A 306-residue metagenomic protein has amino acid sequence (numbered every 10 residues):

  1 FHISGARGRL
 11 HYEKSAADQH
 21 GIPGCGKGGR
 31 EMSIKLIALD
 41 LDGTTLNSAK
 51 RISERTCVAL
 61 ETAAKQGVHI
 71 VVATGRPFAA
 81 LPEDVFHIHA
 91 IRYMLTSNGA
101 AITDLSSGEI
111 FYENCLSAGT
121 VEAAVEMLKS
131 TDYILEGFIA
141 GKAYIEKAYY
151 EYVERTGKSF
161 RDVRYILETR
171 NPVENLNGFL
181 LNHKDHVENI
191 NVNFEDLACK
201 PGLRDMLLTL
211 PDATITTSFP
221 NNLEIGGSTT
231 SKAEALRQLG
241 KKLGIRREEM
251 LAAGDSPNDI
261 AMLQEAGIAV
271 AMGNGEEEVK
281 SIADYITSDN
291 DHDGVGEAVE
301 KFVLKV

Functional and structural regions predicted by a protein language model:
F1-L10: Extreme N-terminal basic, low-complexity initiation segments that serve as generic localization/processing leaders
R9-K14, D18-E31: Short, Lys/Arg-enriched N-terminal segments with co-localized hydrophobic residues within the first ~10-30 amino acids
M32-L36, S53, L208, L223-V306: Mg2+-dependent phosphoryl-transfer enzymes with acidic/Ser/Thr/Gly-rich catalytic loops
K35-S48: Asp-based phosphoryl-transfer active-site loop
K50-Q66, E113-T120, P172-N177, G227-K241 (+1 more regions): Short, acidic loop-to-helix structural element flanking the phosphoryl-transfer center in phosphate-processing enzymes
R51-F160: Active-site phosphate-binding/coordination module
G67-V71, A90-R92, N189, E248-E249 (+1 more regions): Short active-site oxyanion
M127, T131-Y133, F138-A253: Conserved acidic, metal-coordinating active-site core of Asp-based, Mg2+-dependent phosphoryl-transfer enzymes
